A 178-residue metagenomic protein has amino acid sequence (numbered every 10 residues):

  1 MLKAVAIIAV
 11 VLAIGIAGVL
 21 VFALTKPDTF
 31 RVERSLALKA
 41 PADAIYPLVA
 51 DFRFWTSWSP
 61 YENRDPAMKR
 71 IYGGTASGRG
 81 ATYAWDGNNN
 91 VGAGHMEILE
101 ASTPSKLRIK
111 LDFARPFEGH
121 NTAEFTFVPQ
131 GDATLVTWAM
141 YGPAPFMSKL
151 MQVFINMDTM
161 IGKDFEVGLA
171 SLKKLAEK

Functional and structural regions predicted by a protein language model:
A6-Y72: Hydrophobic ligand-binding cavity/cleft-lining segments
K26-D28, T75, N88-N90, R115-G119 (+1 more regions): A generic structural micro-feature
T29, G80, P104-K106, G131-L135: A generic structural signal for beta-strand entry/edge sites
R31-E33, V91-M96, E118-E124: Short, surface-exposed coil-to-beta transition loops
S35-K39, A84-D86, E97, R108-K110 (+1 more regions): Generic structural detector for well-ordered beta-strands
V49-S59, G87, F165, L169 (+1 more regions): Sec/Tat-exported extracytoplasmic proteins
R53-H95, P104: Short beta-edge strand/loop motif at the mouth of beta-sheet-based domains
E100, K110-E166, L172-K174: Beta-strand/loop substructures that line and gate deep hydrophobic ligand-binding cavities in soluble
